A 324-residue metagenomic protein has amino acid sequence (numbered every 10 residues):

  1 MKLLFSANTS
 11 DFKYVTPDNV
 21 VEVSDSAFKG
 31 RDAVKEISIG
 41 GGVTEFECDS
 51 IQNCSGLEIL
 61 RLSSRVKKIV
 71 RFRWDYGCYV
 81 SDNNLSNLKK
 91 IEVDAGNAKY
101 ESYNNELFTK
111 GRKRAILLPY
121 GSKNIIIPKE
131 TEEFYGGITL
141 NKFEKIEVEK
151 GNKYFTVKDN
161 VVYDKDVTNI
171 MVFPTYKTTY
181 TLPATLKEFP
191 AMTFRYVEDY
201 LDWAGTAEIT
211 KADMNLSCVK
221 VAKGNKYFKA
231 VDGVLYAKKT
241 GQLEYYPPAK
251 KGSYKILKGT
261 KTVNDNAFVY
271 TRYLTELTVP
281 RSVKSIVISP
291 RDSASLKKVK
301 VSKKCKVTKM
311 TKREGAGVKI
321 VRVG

Functional and structural regions predicted by a protein language model:
M1, A7-E22, R31-E45, C54-V70 (+10 more regions): Structural signature of tandem-repeat unit edges
F72, I288-S289, T311-K312: A short acidic (Asp/Glu
R112-K113: Beta-strand-turn-beta hairpins that frame and shape the catalytic cleft of phosphate-ester-processing enzymes
